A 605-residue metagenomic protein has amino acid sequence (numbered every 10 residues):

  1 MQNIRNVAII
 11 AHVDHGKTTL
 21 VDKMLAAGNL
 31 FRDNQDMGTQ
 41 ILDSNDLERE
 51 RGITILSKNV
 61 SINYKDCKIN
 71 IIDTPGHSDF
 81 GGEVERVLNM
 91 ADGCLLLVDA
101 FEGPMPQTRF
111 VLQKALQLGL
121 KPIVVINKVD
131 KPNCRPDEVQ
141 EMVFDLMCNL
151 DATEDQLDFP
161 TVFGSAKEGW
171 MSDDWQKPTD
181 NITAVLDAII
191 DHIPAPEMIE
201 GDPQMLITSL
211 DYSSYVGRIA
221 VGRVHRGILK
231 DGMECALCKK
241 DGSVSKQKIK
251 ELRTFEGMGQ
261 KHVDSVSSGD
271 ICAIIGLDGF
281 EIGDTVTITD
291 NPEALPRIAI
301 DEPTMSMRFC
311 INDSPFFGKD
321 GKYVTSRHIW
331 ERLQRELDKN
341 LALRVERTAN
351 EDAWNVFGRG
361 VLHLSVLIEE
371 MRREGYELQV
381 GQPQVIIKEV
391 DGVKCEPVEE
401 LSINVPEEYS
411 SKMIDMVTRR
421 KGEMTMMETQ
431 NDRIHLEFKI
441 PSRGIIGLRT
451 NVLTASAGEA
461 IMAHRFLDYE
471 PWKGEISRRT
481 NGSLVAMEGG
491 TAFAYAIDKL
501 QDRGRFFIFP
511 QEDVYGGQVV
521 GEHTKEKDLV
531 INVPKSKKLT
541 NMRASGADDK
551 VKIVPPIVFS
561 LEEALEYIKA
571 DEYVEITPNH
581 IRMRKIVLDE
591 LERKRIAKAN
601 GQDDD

Functional and structural regions predicted by a protein language model:
M1-P104, E138, M142, L210-S213: P-loop NTPase switch module centered on the Walker A-proximal segment
Q2-T19, A91, P104-Q113, G119-K121 (+15 more regions): Conserved structured catalytic cores and adjacent interaction surfaces of nucleotide-binding/hydrolyzing enzymes
D14, L20, G52, I71-D73 (+18 more regions): Residue-level signature of catalytic and energy-coupling elements of molecular machines, predominantly ATP/GTP-dependent
D36-L42, L150-V162, P196-L206, G242-F255 (+8 more regions): Interdomain boundary/hinge elements
K121, K131-D191: Canonical P-loop GTPase G-domain recognition
Q204-M307, P315-K319, I414, N481 (+3 more regions): Conserved nucleotide-binding/hydrolysis modules and their immediate coupling elements across P-loop/ASCE NTPase motors
F255, Q260-V263, I440, N451-T454 (+2 more regions): Long insertion/accessory domains within large nucleic-acid-processing enzymes
S314-L337, V554: A short, contiguous, amphipathic alpha-helix enriched in charged residues
